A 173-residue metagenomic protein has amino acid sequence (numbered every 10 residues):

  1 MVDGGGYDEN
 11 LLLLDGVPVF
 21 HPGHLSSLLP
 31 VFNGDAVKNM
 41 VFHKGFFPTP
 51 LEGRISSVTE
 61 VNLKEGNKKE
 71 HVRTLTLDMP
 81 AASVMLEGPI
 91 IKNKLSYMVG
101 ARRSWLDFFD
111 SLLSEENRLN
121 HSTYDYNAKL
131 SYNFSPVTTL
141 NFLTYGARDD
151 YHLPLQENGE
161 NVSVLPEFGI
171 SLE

Functional and structural regions predicted by a protein language model:
M1-H21, K38: Extracytoplasmic beta-strand/coil segments of soluble accessory domains associated with Gram-negative outer-membrane
N10, A36, K69-R73, I91-Y97 (+1 more regions): Outer-envelope beta-barrel architecture signal
V17-K44, A128: Short acidic/polar hinge/loop motifs at secondary-structure boundaries that mediate gating or recognition
V31-T74, S83-M85, K94: A beta-strand signature from Gram-negative outer-membrane beta-barrel systems, especially the internal plug domain
F42, E60, T74-D78, M98-R102 (+1 more regions): Transmembrane beta-strands of outer-membrane beta-barrel proteins
I55-S57, H71-R73, P80-V84, Y124-A128 (+2 more regions): Hydrophobic, lipid-facing positions within transmembrane beta-strands of outer-membrane proteins
L63, L77, G88-I90, Y132-F134: Residue-level signature of outer-membrane beta-barrel architecture
N117, T138-E173: Flexible loop and strand-edge segments within Gram-negative outer membrane beta-barrel domains
